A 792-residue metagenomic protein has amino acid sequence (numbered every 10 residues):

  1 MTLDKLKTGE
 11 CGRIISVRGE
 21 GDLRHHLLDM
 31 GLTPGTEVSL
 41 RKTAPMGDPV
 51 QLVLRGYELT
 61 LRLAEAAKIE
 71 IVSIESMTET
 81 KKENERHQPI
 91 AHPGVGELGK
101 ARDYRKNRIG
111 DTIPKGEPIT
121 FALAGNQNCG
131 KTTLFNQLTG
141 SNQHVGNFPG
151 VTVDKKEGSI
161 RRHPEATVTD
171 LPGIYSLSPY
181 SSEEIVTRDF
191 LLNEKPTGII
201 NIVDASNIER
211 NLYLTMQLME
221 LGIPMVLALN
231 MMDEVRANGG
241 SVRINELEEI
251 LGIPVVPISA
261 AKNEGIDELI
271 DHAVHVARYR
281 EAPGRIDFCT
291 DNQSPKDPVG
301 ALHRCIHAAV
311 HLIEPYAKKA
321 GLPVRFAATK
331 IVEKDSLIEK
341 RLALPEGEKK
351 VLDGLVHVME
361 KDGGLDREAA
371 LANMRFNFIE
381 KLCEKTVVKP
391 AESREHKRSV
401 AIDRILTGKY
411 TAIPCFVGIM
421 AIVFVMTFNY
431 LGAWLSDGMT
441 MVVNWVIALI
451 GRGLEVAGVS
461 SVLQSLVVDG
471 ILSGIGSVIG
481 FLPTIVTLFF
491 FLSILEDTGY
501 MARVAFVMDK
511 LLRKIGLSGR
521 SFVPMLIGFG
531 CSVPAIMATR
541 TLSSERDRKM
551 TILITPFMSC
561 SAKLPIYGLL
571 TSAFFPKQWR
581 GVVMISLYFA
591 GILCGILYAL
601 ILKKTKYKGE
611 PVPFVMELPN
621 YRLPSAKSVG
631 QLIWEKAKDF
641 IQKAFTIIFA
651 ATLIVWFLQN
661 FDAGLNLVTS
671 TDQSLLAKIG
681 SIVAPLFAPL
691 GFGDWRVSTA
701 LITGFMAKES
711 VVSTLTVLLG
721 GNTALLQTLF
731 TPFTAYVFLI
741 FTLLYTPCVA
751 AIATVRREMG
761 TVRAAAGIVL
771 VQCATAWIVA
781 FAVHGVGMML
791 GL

Functional and structural regions predicted by a protein language model:
G94-S176: Conserved G1/Walker A P-loop phosphate-binding module
H163, R188-V255, I566-Y567, A573: Conserved C-terminal guanine-recognition region of P-loop GTPase G domains, centered on the G4
V226, R236-A391: Alpha-helical transmembrane helix bundles of large polytopic membrane transport and channel proteins
D362, A369-N373, K389, Y430-I471 (+4 more regions): Extended, low-charge hydrophobic alpha-helical regions
L406-F506: Core alpha-helical transmembrane segments of integral membrane proteins
C415-M426, L488-S493, T571-A573, L587-I601 (+3 more regions): Hydrophobic core segments of alpha-helical transmembrane domains in multi-pass membrane transport and ion-translocation
M441, W445-L449, A502-S532, K608-L632 (+1 more regions): Juxtamembrane inter-helical linkers in multi-pass membrane proteins
F557, S561-I585, A750-T761, A782-L792: Transmembrane helix-loop junctions at the membrane interface of multipass transporters and ion channels
